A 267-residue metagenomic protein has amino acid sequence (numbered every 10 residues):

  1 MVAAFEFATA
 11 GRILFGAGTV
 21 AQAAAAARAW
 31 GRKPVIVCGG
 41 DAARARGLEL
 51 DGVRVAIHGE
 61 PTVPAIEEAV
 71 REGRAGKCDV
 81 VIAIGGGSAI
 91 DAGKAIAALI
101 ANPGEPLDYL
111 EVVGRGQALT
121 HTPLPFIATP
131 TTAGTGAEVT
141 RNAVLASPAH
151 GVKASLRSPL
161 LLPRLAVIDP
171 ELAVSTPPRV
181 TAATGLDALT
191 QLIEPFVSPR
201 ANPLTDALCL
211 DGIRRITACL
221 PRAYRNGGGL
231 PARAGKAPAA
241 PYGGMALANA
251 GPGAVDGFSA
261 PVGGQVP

Functional and structural regions predicted by a protein language model:
M1-V80: ATP/NTP phosphate-donor binding region
V37-G40, I84-G86, G263: Glycine-rich beta-strand-to-loop/alpha-helix junction loops that act as flexible
H58, I84-G86, P252, P267: Active-site nucleophile and cofactor-binding loops and adjacent substrate-binding regions of central metabolic enzymes
P64-E171: Glycine/threonine-rich beta-strand-loop-alpha-helix active-site module that forms ligand/phosphate-binding
L99, P103, P195, Q265: Active-site catalytic microenvironments for nucleophilic, acid-base chemistry
N142-A250: Carboxylate- and glycine-rich phosphate/diphosphate-binding segment that chelates Mg2+/Mn2+
G257-P267: Catalytic phosphate/nucleotide-handling subdomain of diverse soluble enzymes
